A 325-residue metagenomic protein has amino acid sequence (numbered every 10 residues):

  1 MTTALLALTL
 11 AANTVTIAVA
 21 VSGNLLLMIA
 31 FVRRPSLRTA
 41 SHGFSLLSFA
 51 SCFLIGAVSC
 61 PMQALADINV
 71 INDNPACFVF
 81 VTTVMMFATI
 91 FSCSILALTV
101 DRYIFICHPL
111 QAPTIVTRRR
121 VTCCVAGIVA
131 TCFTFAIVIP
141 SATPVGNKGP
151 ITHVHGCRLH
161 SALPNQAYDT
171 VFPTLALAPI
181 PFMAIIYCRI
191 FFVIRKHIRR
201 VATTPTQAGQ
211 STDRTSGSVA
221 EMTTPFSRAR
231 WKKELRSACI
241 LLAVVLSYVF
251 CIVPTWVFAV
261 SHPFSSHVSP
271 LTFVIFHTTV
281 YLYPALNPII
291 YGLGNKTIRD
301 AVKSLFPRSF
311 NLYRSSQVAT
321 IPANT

Functional and structural regions predicted by a protein language model:
M1-L26: Extracellular N-terminal segment of 7TM GPCRs
L5-T14, A40-V100, F105-H108, A112-P113: Extracellular TM2-ECL1-early TM3 structural module of rhodopsin-like
N13-A20, L47-C60, M85, T89 (+4 more regions): Alpha-helical transmembrane segments of multi-pass membrane proteins
N13-T16, A30, L54-V70, A88-I95 (+4 more regions): Helix-to-loop junction signature of class
V21-V32, G56, C60-P61, M86-L110 (+2 more regions): Cytoplasm-facing ends of alpha-helical transmembrane segments in multi-pass membrane proteins
V70-V81, M86, C132-F182: Loop architecture of class A 7-transmembrane GPCRs
F182-M183, S247-V260, T272-P322: Seventh transmembrane helix
F192-T255: Intracellular effector-coupling site of seven-transmembrane GPCRs, centered on the ICL3-to-TM6 transition
